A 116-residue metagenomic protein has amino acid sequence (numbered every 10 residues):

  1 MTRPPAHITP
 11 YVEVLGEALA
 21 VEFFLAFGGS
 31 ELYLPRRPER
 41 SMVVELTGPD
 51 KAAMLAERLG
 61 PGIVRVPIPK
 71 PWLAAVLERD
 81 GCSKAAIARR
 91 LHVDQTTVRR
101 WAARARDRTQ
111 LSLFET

Functional and structural regions predicted by a protein language model:
M1-R36, E45-I63: DNA-contacting interfaces and partner/effector-binding or oligomerization modules in DNA-centric proteins
P4-H7, V44, A56, A74 (+2 more regions): C-terminal-biased regions
P5-A6, R37-P38, I68, C82: A generic alpha-helix surface/boundary motif
I8-T9, F24, R40-S41, A75 (+1 more regions): Amphipathic alpha-helical segments within well-ordered protein domains
S30, D94, A105-R106: The DNA-recognition helices of helix-turn-helix-type DNA-binding domains
P61-R65, R99-T116: Short, solvent-exposed alpha-helical "recognition" segments
R65-C82: Short, amphipathic alpha-helical "recognition" segments used to contact nucleic acids or chromatin
A85-L91, V98: Short alpha-helical "recognition helix" segments of helix-turn-helix
